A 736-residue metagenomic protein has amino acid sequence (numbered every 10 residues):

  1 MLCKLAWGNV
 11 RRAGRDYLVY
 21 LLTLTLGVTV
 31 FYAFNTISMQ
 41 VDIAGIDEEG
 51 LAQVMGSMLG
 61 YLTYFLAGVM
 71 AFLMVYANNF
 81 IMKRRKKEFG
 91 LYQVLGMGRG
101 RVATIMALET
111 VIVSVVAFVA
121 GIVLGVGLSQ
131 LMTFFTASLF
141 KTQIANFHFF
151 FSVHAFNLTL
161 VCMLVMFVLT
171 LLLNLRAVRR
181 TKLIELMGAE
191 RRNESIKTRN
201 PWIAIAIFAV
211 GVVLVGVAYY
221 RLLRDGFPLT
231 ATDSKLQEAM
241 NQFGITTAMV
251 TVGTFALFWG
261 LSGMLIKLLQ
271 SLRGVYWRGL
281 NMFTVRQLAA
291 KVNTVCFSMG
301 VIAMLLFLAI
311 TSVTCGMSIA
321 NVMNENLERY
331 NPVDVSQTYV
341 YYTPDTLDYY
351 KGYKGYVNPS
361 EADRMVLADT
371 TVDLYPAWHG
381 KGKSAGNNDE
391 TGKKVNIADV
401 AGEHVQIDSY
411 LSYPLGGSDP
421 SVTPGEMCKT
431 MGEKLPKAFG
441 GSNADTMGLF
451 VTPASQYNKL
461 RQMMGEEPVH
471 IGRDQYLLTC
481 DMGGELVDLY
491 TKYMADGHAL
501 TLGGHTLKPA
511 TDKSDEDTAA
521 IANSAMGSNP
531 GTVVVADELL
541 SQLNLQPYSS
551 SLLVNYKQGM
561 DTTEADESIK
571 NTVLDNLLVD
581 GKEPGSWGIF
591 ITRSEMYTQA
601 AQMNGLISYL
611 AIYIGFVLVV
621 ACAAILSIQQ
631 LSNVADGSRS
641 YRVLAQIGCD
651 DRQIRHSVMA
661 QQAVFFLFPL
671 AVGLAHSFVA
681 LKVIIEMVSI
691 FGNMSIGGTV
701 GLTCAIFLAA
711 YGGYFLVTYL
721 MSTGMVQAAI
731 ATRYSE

Functional and structural regions predicted by a protein language model:
M1-L22, G45, R84-E88, G98 (+8 more regions): Feature of multi-pass inner-membrane transport and sensor proteins that recognizes transmembrane helices together
G14-Y20, M106-L124, L160, L164 (+3 more regions): Selective transmembrane-helix segments that form parts of the transport pathway or gating/packing helices in multipass
R15-L22, A33-F65, I81-K83, L91-Y92 (+5 more regions): Peri-transmembrane interface segments
T29-Q40, Y76, F80, V113-T142 (+7 more regions): Small-residue-rich transmembrane alpha-helices
Y61-Y76, V620-A623: Long, hydrophobic alpha-helical segments
M74-G90, R180, L268, L280-N281 (+1 more regions): Transmembrane helix boundary and interhelical loop/hinge segments in multi-pass membrane proteins
E328-V620: Basic-flanked hydrophobic alpha-helices used for secretion and membrane insertion
